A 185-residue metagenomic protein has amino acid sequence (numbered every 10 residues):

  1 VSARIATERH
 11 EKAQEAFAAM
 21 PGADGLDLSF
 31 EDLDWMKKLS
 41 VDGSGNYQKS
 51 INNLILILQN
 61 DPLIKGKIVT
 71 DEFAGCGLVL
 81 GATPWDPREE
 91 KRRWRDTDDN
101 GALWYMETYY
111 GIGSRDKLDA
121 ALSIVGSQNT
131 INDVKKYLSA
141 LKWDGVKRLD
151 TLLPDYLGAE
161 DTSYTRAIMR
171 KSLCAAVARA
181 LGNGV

Functional and structural regions predicted by a protein language model:
V1-R148, T162-A167: N-terminal nucleic-acid engagement/recognition segments and initiation subdomains in replication, restriction
R148-E160: A short, surface-exposed helix-loop junction/capping segment
A159-A180: N-terminal pre-Walker A segment at the start of P-loop NTPase domains
V185: Glycine-rich phosphate-binding P-loop
